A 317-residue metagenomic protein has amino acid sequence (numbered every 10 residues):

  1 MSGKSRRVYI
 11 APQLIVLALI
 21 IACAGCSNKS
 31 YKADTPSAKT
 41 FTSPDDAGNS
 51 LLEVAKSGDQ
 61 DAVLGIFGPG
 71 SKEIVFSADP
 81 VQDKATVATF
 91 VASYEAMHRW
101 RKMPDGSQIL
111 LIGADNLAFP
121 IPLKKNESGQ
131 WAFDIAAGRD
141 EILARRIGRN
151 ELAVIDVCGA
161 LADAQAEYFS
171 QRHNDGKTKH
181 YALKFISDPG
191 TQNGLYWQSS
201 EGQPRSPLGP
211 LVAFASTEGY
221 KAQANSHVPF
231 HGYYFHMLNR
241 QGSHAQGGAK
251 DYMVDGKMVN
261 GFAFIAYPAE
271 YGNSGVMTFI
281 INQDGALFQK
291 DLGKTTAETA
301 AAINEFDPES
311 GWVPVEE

Functional and structural regions predicted by a protein language model:
S2-I15: Bacterial N-terminal signal peptides that target proteins for export
I21-G25: C-terminal motif of bacterial Sec signal peptides marking the signal peptidase cleavage site
C26-E53, R101, R139-D163, E167: Short, low-complexity N-terminal intrinsically disordered segments enriched in polar/charged residues
K29, Q108-L152, G159, A286-K290: Short beta-strand edge/turn micro-motifs at domain boundaries
D59-S71, T178-F185: Short, well-ordered alpha-helical segments enriched in acidic and aromatic residues
S71-F119, A224, V228-P229, H236 (+2 more regions): Surface-exposed, charged secondary-structure patches
Y168-N273: Flexible, glycine-rich surface segments
N260-E317: C-terminal soluble interaction/assembly domains
